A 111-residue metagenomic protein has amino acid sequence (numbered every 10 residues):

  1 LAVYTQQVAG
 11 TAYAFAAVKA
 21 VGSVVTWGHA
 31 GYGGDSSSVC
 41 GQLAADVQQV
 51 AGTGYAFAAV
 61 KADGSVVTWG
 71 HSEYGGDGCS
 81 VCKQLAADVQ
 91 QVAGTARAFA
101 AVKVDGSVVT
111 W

Functional and structural regions predicted by a protein language model:
A2-A9, A16-A17, T26: An edge-strand/N-cap motif at the start of beta-rich repeat modules
T5, T11-A12, V47-T53, V89 (+1 more regions): Repeated scaffold domains used in trafficking and secretory/extracellular systems, primarily beta-propellers
A12-S23, G54-S65, A96-S107: Short beta-strand motif characteristic of blades in beta-propeller domains
W27-L43, W69-L85: Short glycine/serine- and acidic-residue-enriched loop/turn motifs that recur at repeat junctions
V109-W111: Short, intrinsically disordered, charge-balanced linker/junction segments flanking boundaries in proteins
